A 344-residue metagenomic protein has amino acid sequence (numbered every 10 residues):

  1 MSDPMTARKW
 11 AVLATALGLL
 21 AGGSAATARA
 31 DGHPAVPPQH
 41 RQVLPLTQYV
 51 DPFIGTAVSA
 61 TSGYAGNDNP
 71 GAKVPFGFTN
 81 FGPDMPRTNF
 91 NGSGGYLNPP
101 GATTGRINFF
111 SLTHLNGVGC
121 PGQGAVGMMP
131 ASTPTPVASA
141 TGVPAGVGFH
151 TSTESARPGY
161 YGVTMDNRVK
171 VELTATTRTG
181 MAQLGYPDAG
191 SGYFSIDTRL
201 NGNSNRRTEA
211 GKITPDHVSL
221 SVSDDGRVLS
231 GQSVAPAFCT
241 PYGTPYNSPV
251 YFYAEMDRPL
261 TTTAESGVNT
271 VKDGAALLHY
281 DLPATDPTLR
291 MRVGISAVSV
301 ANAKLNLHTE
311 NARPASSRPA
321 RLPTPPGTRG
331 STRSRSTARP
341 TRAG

Functional and structural regions predicted by a protein language model:
M1-G32: Secretory targeting and sorting signals
V36-G344: Accessory carbohydrate-recognition regions in carbohydrate-active enzymes
